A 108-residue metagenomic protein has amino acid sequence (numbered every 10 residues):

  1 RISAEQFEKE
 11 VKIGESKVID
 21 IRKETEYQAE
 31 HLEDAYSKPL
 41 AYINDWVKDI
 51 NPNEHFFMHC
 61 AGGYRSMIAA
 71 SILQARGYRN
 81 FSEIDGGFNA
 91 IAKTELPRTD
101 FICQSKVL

Functional and structural regions predicted by a protein language model:
R1-L108: Rhodanese-like catalytic fold shared by cysteine-dependent sulfurtransferases and DSP/PTP-type phosphatases
